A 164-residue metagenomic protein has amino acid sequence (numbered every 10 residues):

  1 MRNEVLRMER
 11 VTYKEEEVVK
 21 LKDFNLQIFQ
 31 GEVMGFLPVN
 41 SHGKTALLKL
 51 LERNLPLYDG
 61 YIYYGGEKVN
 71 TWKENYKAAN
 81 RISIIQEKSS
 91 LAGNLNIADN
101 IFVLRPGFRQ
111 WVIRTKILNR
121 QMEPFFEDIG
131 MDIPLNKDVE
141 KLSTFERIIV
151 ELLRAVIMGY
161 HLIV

Functional and structural regions predicted by a protein language model:
M8-V11, V19-F29, G60: Conserved beta-strand
M34-F36, L48: Short hydrophobic beta-strand immediately N-terminal to the Walker A/P-loop
L37-H42: The feature captures the beta-strand-to-loop junction immediately N-terminal to the Walker
E52: Helix-to-loop junction immediately C-terminal to a conserved catalytic motif
L55, K88-I101, R109, Y160: Conserved catalytic motifs of ABC-family nucleotide-binding domains
G60-N70, Y76-N80: Conserved ABC transporter NBD signature motif
L152: Hydrophobic anchor residue at the start of the ABC signature
